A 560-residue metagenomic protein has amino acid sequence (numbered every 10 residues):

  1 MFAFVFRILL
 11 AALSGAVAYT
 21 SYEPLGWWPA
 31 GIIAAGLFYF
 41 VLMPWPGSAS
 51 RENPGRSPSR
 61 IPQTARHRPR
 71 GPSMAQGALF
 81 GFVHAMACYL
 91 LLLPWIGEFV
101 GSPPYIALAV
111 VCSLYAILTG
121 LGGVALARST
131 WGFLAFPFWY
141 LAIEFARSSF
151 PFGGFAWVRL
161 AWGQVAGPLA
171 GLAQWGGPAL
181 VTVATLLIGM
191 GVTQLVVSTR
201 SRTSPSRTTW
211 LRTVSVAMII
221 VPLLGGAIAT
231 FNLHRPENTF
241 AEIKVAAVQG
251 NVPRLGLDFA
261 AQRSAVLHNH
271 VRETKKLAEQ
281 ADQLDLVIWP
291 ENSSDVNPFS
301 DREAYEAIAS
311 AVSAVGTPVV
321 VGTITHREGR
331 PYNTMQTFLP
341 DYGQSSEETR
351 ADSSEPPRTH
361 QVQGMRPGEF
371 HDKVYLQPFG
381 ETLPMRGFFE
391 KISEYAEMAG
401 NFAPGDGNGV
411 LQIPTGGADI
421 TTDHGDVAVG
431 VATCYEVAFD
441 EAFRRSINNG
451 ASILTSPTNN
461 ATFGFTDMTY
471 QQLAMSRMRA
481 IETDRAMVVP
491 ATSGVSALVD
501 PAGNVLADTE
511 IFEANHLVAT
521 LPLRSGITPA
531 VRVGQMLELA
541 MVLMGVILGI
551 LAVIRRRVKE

Functional and structural regions predicted by a protein language model:
M1-L233, G464-F465, S476-R479, T492-S493 (+2 more regions): Membrane-embedded alpha-helical bundles of multi-pass enzymes that act on lipidic or dolichyl-linked glycan substrates
N232-L537: Soluble catalytic domains of enzymes that build or remodel membrane lipids, polysaccharides, and related
